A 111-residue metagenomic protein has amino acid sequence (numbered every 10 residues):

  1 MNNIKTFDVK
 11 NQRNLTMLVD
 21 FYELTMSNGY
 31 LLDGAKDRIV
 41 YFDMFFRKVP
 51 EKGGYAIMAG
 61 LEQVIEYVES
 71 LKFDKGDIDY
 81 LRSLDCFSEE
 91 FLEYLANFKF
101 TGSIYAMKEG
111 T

Functional and structural regions predicted by a protein language model:
M1-T111: Ordered alpha/beta subdomains of enzyme catalytic regions
